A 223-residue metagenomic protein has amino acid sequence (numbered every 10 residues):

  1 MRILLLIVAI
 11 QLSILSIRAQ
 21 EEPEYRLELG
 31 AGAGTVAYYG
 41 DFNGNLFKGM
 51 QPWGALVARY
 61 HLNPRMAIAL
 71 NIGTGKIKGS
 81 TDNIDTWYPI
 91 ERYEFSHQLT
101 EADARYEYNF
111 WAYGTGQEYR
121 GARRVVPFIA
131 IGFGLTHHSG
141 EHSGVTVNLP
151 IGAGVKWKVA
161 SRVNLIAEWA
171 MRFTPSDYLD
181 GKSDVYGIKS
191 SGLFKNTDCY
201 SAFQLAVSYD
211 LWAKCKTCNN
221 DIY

Functional and structural regions predicted by a protein language model:
A19-R59, Q204, S208-K214, Y223: Short glycine/proline- and aromatic-enriched beta-strand/turn motifs that initiate or cap beta-hairpins
E24, H61-R65, W111-Y113, K158-A160 (+1 more regions): Outer-membrane beta-barrel channels and translocator barrels
Y25, K48-P52, Q98-A102, V125 (+2 more regions): Residues that define the transmembrane beta-barrel architecture of outer-membrane proteins
E28-G30, A67-A69, F128-A130, N164-I166 (+1 more regions): Residue-level detector of the transmembrane beta-barrel scaffold of outer-membrane proteins
A31-T35, L56-Y60, A104-Y108, I131-L135 (+3 more regions): Residues on the lipid-exposed face of transmembrane beta-strands in outer-membrane beta-barrel proteins
F42-L46, T81-W87, Q117-R120, E141-V145 (+2 more regions): Outer-membrane beta-barrel translocator domains and adjoining extracellular loop/strand segments of Gram-negative
M66-E141, Y209: Gram-negative (and chloroplast) outer-membrane scaffold detector with strong preference for beta-barrel transmembrane
T81, L99, A160-Y223: Predominantly the C-terminal beta-signal and adjacent terminal strand-loop region of outer-membrane beta-barrel
